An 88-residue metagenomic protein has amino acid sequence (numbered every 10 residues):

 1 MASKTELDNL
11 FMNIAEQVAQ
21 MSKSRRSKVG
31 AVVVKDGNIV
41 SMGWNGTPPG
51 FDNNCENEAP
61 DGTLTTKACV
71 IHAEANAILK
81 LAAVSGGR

Functional and structural regions predicted by a protein language model:
M1-R88: Zinc-dependent deaminase catalytic domain
